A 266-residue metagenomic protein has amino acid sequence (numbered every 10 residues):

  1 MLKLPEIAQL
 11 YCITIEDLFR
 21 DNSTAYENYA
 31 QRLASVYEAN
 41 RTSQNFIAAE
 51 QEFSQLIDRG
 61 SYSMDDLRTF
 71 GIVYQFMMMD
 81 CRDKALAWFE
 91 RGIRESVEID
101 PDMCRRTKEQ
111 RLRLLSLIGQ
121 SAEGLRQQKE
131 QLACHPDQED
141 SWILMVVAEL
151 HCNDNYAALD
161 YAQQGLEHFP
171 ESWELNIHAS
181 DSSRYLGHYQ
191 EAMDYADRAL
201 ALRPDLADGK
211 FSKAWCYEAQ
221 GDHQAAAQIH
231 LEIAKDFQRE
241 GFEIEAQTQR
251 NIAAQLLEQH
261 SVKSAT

Functional and structural regions predicted by a protein language model:
M1-A30: Basic, Lys/Arg-rich alpha-helical nucleic-acid-recognition elements, primarily the DNA-binding modules of transcription
Q31, S35, T69, Q110 (+6 more regions): "A position-specific structural signal for the A-helix of alpha-solenoid helical repeats
E38, I72-Y74, R113, V147 (+3 more regions): Residue-level recognition of tetratricopeptide repeat
E38-Q51, F76-E90, R113-R126, L150-L159 (+1 more regions): Helix-turn-helix repeat elements of alpha-solenoid scaffolds
S61-Y62, V97, P136, P170 (+2 more regions): Short coil turns that delineate tetratricopeptide repeat
D65, P101-D102, R106, E139-D140 (+4 more regions): Start-of-helix register in tetratricopeptide repeats
W88-I93, E167-H168, A201, E218-A219 (+2 more regions): TPR/TPR-like (Sel1-like) alpha-helical repeat modules
